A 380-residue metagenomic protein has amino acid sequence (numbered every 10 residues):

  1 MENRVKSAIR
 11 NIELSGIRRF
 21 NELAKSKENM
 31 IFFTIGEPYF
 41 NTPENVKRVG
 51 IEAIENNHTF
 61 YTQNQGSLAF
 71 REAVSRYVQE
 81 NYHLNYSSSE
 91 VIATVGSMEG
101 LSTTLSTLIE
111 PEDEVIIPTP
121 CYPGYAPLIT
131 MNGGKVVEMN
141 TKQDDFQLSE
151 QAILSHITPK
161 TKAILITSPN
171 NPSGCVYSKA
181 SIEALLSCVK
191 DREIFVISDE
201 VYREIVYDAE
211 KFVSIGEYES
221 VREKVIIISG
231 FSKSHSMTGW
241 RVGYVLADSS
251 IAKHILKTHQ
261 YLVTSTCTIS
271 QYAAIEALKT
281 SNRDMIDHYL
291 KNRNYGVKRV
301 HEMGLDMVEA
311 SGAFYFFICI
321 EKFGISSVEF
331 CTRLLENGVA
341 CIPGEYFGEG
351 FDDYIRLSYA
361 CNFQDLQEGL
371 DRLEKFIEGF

Functional and structural regions predicted by a protein language model:
E2-V5, R10-E13, F20-K27, I31 (+3 more regions): PLP-dependent class I/II
N57-T59, A73-E80: Glycine-rich loop-to-alpha-helix module at the N-terminal edge of alpha/beta enzyme cores
F60-Y61, Y202: Intrinsically disordered, tyrosine-centered linear signaling motifs in cytosolic regions
Q65-G66: Short beta-strand to alpha-helix junction loop
